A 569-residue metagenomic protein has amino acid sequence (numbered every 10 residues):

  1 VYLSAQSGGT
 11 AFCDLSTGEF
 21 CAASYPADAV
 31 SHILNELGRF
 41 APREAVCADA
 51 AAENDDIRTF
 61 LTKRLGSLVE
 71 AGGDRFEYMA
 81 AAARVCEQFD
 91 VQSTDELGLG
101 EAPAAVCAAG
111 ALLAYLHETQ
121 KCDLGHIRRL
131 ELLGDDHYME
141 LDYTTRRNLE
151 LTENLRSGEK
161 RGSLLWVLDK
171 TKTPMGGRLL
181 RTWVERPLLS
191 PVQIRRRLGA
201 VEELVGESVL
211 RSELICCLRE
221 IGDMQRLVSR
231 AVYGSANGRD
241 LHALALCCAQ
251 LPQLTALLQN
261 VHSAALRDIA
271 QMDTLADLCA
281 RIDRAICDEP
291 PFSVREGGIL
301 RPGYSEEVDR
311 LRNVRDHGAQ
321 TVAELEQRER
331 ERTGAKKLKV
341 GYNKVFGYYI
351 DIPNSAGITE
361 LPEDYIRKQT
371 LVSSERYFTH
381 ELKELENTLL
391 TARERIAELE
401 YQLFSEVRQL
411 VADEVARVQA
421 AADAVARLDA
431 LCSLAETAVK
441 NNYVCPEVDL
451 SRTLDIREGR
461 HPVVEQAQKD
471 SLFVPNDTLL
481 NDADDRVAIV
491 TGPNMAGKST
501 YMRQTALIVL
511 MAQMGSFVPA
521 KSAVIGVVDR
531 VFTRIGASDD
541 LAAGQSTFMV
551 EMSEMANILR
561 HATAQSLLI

Functional and structural regions predicted by a protein language model:
V1-E203, C216-V232, A236-Q327, T453-D455: Charged catalytic and DNA/RNA-contacting regions of genome-maintenance and nucleic-acid-processing enzymes
A45, L428, F548: Residue-level signal for inorganic ion chemistry
A102, K172-T173, W183, P353-N387 (+1 more regions): ATPase nucleotide-binding head domains, primarily ABC-like/P-loop NTPase cores
Y233, N237, Q250, P302-G303 (+2 more regions): Charged, surface-exposed helical/loop "interaction arms" that form contiguous linear patches used for dimerization
Q320-V340, N442-V444, H461, F473: Flexible, glycine/threonine-enriched loop-and-boundary segments that flank and lead into catalytic domains of large
L371-Q409: Extended, charged coiled-coil "arm/hinge" scaffolds of SMC/Rad50-like chromosome-maintenance ATPases and other large
